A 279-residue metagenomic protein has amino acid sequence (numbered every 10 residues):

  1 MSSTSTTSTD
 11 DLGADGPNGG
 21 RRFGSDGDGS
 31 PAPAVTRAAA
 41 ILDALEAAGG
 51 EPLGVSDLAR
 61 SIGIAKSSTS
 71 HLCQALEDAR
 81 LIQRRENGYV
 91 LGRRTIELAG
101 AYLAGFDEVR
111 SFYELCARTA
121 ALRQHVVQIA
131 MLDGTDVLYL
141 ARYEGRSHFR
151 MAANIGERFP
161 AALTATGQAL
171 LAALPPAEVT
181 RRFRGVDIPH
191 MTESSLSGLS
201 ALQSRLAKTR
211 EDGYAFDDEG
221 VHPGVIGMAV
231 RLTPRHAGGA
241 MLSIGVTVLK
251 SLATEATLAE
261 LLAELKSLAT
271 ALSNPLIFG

Functional and structural regions predicted by a protein language model:
S2-S8, H148-V221: Short, solvent-exposed recognition segments
S2-V109, T270, N274-F278: N-terminal helix-turn-helix
P31-V35, V55, G92, G105 (+8 more regions): Short, structured helix-loop boundary elements
A44, S111-L122, D212, A271 (+1 more regions): Amphipathic alpha-helical regulatory segments at dimerization interfaces that relay allosteric signals between sensory
L81-R84, I129-A130, L232: A structural signal for short hydrophobic beta-strand segments in well-ordered beta-sheet cores
V90-V186: Amphipathic alpha-helical effector-binding/dimerization core of metabolite-sensing transcriptional regulators
G198-A269: Extended hydrophobic
